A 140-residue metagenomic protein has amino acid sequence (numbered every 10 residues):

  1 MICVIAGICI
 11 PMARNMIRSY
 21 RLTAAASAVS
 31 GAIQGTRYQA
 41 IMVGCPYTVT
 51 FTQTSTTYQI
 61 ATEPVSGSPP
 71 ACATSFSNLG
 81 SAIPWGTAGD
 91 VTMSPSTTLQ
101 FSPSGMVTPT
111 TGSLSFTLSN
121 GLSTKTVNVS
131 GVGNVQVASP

Functional and structural regions predicted by a protein language model:
M1-A13: N-terminal single-pass transmembrane signal-anchor helix
I5, I41, V65-S68: Secretory pathway export signals and precursors
N15-Y47: Membrane-proximal N-terminal amphipathic helix
P46-P103, K125-N128, Q136-P140: Type IV pilin-like appendage domain
T52-T57, T108-L114: A short, compositionally biased
P109-P140: Short, surface-exposed interaction loops/tails
